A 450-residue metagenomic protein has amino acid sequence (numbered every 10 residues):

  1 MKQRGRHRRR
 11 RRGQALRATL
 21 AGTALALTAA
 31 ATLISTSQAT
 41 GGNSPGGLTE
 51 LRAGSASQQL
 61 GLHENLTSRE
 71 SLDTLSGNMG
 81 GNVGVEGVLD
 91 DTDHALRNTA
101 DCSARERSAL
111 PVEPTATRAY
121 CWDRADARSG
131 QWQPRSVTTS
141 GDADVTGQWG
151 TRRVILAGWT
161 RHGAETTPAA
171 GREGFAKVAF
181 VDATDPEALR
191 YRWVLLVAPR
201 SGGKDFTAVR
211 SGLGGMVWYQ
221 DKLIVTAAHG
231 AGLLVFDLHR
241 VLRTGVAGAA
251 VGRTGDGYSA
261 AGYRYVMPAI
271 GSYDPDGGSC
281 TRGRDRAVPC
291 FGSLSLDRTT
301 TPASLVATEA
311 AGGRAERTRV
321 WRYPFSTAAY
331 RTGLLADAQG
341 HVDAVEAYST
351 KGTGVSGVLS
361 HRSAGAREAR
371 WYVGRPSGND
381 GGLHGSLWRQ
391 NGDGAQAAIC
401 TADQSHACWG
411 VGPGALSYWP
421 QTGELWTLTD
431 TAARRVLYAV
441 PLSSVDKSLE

Functional and structural regions predicted by a protein language model:
M1-A125, L442-E450: Sequence/structural signature of beta-propeller modules and their immediately flanking N-terminal secretory/stalk
D93-G130, E187-T207, G248-A287, G333-K351 (+1 more regions): Surface-exposed loop and turn segments in beta-propeller and other repeat-based domains that flank or scaffold
C121-G147, G158-G214: Blade-loop segments of beta-propeller domains
R128-T151, V209-Y219, D285-S304, K351-G352 (+2 more regions): Structural signature of eukaryotic scaffold interfaces centered on beta-propeller domains
L156-E165, V225-A228, A307-A310, V373-S377 (+1 more regions): Conserved beta-strand positions in repeat-built beta-propeller and related beta-rich domains
A164-F180, A231-H239, G313-S326, E368-R370 (+2 more regions): Structural motif
A208-L213, V217-A347: Acidic, serine/threonine- and glycine-rich low-complexity intrinsically disordered segments that serve as flexible
S304-A415, Q421: Loop/turn-rich, solvent-exposed surfaces of beta-rich toroidal or solenoidal domains
